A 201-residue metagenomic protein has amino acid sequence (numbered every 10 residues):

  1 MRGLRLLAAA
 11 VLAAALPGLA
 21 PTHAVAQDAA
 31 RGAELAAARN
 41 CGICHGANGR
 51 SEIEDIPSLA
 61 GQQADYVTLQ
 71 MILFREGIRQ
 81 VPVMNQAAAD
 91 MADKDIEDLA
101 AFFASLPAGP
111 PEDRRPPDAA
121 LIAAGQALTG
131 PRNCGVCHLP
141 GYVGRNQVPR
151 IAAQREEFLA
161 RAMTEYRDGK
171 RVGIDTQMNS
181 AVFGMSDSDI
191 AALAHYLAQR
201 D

Functional and structural regions predicted by a protein language model:
R2-A10: Sec-dependent signal peptide recognition, specifically the positively charged N-region followed immediately by
A14-A24: C-terminal segment of classical bacterial N-terminal signal peptides
Q27-A47, P117-P140, R155: Sequence/structural segment immediately N-terminal to covalent heme-attachment motifs in c-type and related
A33, G49-R79, N85-M91, Q126 (+2 more regions): Gly/Gly-Pro-rich "capping" loops immediately C-terminal to redox-active cysteine motifs in periplasmic/lumenal
A36, F74, F102-F103, T129 (+2 more regions): Conserved hydrophobic/aromatic "anchor" residues that stabilize well-ordered secondary structure elements
C44-R50, A104-S105, C137-V143, A198-D201: Detector for the c-type heme attachment site
A89-E112, E157, F183-D201: C-terminal capping alpha-helices of c-type cytochrome domains
A92-L139, V143-N146: Surface-exposed, polar helix/loop patches in the mature regions of secreted/periplasmic/lumenal proteins that form
